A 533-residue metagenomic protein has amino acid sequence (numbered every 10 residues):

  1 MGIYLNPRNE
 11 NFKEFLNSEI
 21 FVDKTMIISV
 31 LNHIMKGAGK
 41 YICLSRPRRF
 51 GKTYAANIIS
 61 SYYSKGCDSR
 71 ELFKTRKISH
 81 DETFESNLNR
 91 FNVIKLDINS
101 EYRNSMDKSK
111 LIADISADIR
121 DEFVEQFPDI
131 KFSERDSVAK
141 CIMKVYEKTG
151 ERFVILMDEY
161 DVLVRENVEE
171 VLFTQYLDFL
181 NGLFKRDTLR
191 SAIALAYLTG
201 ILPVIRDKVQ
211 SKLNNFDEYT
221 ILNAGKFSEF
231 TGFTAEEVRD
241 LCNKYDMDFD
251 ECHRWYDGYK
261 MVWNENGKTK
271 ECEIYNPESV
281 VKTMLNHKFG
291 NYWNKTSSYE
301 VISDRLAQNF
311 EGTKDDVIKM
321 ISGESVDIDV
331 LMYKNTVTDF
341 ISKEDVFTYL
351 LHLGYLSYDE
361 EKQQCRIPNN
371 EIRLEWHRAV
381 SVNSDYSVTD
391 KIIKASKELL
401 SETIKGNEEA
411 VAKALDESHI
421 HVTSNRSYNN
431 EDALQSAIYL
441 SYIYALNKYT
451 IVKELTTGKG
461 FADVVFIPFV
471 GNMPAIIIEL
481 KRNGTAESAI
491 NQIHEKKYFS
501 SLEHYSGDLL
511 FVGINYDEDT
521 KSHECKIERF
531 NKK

Functional and structural regions predicted by a protein language model:
M1-N430, A445-K448: Phosphate-binding site recognition
K144-T149, L446-N472: Active-site metal-binding core of divalent-cation-utilizing nuclease and nuclease-like domains
V154, P474-I476, L510: Structural motif
T174-F179, R482-F499: Mg2+/Mn2+-dependent nuclease catalytic core
L183-R190, T348-L356, Y439-Y444, Q492-V512: Metal-dependent nuclease catalytic cores in nucleic-acid-processing enzymes, especially RNase H-like/related
I438, A462-F466, P474-R482, K496: Conserved catalytic cores of phosphodiester-cleaving nucleases, focusing on short active-site segments
S501, G507-K533: Domain-level recognition of nuclease-like catalytic cores that cleave nucleotide substrates
